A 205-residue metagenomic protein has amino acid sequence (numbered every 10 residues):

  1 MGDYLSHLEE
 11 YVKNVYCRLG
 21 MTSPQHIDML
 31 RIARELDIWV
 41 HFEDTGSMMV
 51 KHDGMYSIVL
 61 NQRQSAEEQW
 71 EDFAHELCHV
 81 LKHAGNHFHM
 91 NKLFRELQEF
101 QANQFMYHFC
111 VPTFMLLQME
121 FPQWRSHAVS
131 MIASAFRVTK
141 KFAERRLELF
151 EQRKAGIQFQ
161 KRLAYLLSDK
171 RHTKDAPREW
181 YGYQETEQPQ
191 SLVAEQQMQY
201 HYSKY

Functional and structural regions predicted by a protein language model:
M1-Y205: Active-site hotspot residues in diverse enzymes, especially metal/ion-binding acidic/histidine motifs
